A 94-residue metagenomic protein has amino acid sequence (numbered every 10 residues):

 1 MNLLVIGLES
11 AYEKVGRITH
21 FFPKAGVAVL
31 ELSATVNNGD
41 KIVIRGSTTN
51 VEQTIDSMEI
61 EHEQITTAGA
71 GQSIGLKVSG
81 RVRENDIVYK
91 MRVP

Functional and structural regions predicted by a protein language model:
N2-P94: Beta-strand/loop-dominated core regions that host nucleotide or nucleotide-derived cofactor-binding catalytic loops
